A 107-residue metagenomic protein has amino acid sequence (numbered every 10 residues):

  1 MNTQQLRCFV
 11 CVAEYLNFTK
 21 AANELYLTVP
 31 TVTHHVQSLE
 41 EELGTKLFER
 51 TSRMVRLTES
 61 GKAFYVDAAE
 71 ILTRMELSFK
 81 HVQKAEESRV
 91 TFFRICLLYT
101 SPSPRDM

Functional and structural regions predicted by a protein language model:
F9, L39-E40: Conserved amphipathic alpha-helical core elements
V10-L27: Short helix-boundary/capping micro-motifs
E40-E59, K80: A short LG(V/I)-centered, amphipathic sequence patch enriched for acidic residue(s) preceding the LG motif
E42-L43, F64-E86: Alpha-helical linker/hinge and terminal dimerization helices associated with HTH transcriptional regulators
T91-L98: Short, well-ordered beta-strand elements
Y99-M107: Single conserved hydrophobic/aromatic residue that forms the stacking wall/gate of nucleotide- or nucleobase-binding
